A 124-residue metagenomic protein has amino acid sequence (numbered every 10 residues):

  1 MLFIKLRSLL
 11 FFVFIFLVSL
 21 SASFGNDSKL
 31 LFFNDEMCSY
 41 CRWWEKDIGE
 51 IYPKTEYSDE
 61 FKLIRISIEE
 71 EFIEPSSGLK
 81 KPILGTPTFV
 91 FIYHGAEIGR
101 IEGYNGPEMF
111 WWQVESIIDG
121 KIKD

Functional and structural regions predicted by a protein language model:
M1-L10: Bacterial N-terminal signal peptides that target proteins for export
L10-S19: Bacterial N-terminal signal peptides
N26-E36: Short active-site neighborhood of thiol/selenol oxidoreductases, capturing the structured segment around
F33, Y57-I73: Thiol-based oxidoreductase modules, predominantly thioredoxin-like and allied folds used for disulfide exchange
N34-Y40, G85: Short pre-active-site segment immediately N-terminal to redox-active cysteine/selenocysteine motifs in thiol-based
R42-Y57: Typically the conserved alpha-helix immediately C-terminal to a functionally engaged Cys/Sec in thioredoxin-like
G85-R100: A short, hydrophobic beta-strand/beta-hairpin element that forms part of a small beta-sheet core
G106-D124: Thiol-/selenol-based redox modules, centered on thioredoxin-like and closely related oxidoreductase domains
